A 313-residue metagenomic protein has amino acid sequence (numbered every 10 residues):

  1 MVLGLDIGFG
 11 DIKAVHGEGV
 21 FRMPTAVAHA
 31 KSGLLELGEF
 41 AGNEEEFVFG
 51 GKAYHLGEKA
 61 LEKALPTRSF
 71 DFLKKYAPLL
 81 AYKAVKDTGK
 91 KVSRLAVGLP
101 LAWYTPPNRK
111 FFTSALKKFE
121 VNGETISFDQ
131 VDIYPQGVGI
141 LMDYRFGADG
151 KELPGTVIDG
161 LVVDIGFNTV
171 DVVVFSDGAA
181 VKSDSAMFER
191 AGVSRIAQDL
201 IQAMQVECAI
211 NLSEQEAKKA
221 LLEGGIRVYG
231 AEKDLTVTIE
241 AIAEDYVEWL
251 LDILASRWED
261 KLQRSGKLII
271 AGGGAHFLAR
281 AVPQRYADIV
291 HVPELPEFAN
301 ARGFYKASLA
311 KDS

Functional and structural regions predicted by a protein language model:
M1-G160, A179-S194, E207, Q215-S313: Nucleotide/phosphate-binding catalytic cleft detector across ATP-hydrolyzing and phosphate-transferring enzymes
I12, N168-V172: Short glycine/serine/threonine-rich phosphate/pyrophosphate-binding segments that cradle anionic phosphate groups
V163: Phosphate-handling catalytic cores of nucleic-acid transaction enzymes
V172-G178: PRPP/pyrophosphate-binding module of the type I phosphoribosyltransferase fold
Q198, Q202-V206: Long, charge-rich alpha-helical interaction segments
